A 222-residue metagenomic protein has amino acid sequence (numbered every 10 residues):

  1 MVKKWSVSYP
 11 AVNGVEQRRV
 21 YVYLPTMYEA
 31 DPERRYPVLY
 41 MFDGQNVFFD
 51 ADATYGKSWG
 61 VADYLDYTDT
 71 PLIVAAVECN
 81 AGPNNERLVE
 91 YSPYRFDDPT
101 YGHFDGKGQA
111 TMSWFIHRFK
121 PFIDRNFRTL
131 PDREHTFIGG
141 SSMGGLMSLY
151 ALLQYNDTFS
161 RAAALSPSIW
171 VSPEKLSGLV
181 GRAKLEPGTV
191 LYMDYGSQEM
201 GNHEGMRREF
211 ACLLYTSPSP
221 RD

Functional and structural regions predicted by a protein language model:
M1-P37, L72: A domain-start/cap signature at the N-terminus of enzymes
D50-F104, M112: Active-site machinery of serine-nucleophile hydrolases
E78, L165-S166, D194: Alpha/beta-hydrolase-fold catalytic nucleophile elbow
F96-F137: Gly/Ser-rich "nucleophile elbow"/oxyanion-hole loop immediately N-terminal to the catalytic nucleophile in hydrolases
E134-S177: Primarily recognizes the serine-hydrolase "nucleophile elbow" in alpha/beta-hydrolase and SGNH/GDSL folds
W170-L214: The feature captures the conserved acid-bearing segment of alpha/beta-hydrolase catalytic domains
Y215-D222: Conserved small/polar residues in nucleotide/adenosyl-binding loops
